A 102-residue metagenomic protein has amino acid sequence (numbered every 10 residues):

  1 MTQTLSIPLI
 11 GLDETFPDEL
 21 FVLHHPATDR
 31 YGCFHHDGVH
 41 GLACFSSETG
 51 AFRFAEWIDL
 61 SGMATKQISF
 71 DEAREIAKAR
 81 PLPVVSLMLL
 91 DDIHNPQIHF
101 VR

Functional and structural regions predicted by a protein language model:
M1-R102: Conserved NAD+-utilizing ADP-ribose enzyme module
